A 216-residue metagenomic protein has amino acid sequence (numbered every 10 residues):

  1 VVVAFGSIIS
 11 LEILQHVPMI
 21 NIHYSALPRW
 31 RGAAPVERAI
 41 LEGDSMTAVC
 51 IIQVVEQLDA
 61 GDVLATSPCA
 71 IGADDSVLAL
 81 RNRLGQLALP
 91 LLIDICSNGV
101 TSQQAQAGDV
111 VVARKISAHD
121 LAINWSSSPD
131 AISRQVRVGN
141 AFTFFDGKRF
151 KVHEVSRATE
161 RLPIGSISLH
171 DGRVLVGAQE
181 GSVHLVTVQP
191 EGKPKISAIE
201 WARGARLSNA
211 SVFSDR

Functional and structural regions predicted by a protein language model:
V2-A113: Donor/substrate-binding cores of folate-linked one-carbon enzymes
A107-R216: Internal anion-binding site segments
